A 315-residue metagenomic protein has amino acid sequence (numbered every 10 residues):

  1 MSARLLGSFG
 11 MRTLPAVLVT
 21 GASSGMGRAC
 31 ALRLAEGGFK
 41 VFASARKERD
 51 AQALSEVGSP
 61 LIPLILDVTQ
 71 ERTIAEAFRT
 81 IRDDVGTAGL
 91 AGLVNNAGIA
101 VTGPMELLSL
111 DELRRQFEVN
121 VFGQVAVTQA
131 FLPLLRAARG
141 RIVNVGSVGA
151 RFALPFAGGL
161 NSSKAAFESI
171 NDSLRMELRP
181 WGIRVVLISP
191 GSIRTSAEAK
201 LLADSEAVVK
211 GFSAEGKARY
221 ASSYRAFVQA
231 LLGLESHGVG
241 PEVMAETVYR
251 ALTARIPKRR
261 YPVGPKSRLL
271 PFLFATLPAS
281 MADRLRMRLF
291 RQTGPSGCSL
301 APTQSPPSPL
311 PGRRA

Functional and structural regions predicted by a protein language model:
S23-S24: Conserved glycine-rich cofactor-binding loop
L66-R79, L110: The beta1-alpha1 cofactor-binding region of Rossmann-like NAD(H)/NADP(H)-dependent oxidoreductases
N96-V101: Conserved NAD(P)H cofactor-binding loop of Rossmann-fold oxidoreductase domains
P104-M105, E112-R114, R139: Substrate-binding pocket helix/loop in short-chain dehydrogenase/reductase
T128, S163-A166: Active-site helix of classical SDR
S147: Residue(s) in the substrate-gating loop at a strand-loop-helix junction that position the organic substrate next
P180-L234: C-terminal beta-strand-loop-alpha-helix "lid" module of Rossmann-like NAD(P)-dependent dehydrogenases
